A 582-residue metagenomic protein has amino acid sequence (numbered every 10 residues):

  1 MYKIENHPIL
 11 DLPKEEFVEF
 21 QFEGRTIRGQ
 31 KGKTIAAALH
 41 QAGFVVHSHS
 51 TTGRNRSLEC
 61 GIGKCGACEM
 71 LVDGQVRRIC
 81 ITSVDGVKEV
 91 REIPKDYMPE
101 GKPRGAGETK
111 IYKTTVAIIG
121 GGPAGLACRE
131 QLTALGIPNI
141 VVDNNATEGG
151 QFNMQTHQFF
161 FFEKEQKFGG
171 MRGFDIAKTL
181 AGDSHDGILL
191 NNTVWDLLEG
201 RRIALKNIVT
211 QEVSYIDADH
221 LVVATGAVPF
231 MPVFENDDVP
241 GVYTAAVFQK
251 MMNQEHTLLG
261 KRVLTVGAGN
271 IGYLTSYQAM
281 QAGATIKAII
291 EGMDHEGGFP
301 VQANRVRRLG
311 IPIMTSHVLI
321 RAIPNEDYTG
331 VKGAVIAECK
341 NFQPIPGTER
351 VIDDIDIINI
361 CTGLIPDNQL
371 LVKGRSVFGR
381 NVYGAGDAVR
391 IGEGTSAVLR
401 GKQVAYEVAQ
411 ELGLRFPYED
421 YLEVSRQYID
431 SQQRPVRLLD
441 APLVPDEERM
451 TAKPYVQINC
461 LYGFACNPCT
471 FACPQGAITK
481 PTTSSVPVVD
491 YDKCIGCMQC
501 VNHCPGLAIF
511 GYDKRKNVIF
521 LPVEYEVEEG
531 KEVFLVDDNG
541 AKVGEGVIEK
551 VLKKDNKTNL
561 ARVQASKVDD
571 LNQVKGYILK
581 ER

Functional and structural regions predicted by a protein language model:
M1-E23, Q30-N55, E59-Y455, M498 (+2 more regions): Residues forming the flavin
G74-V76, D96-Y97, A508, D537-K542: Short, charged beta-turn/beta-strand-edge "cap" motif at the junction between a beta-strand and an adjacent loop
V90-R91, K553-A565: Short, solvent-exposed secondary-structure boundary/capping segments
I216, K531-D537, D569-R582: Extended Gly/Ser/Thr-rich low-complexity repeat segments, especially those forming or decorating extracellular
V382, E526-E528: Short, well-ordered loop/turn sites that connect or cap secondary structure elements
Y455-N459, F464, P468-L507: Acidic (E/D-rich), amphipathic helical modules within compact regulatory domains
L461, N517-V523: Short alpha-helix capping/helix-loop boundary micro-motifs
K542-K553: Short beta-strand-centered aromatic/proline hotspots
